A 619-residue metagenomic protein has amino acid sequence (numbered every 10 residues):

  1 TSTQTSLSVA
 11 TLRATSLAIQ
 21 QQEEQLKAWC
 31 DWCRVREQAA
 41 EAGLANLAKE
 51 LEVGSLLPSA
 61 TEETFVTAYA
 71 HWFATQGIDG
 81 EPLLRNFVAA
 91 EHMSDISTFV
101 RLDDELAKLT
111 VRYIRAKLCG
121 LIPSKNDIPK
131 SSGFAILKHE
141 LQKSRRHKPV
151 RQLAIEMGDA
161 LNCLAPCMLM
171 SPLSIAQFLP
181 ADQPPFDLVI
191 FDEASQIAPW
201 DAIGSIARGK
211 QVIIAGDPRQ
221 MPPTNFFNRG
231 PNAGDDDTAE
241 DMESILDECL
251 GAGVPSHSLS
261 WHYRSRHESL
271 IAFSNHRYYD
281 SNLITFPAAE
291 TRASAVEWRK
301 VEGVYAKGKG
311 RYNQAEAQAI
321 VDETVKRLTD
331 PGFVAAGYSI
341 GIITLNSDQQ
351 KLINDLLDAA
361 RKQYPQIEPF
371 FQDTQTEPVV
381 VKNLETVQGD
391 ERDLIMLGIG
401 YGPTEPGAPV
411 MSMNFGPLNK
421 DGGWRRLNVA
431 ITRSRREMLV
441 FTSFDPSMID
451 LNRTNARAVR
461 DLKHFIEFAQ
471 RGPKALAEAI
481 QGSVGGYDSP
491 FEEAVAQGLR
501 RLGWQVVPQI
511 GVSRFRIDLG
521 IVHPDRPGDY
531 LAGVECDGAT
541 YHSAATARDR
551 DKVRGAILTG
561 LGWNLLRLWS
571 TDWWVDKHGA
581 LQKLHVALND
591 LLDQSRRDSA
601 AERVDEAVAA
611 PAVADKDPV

Functional and structural regions predicted by a protein language model:
L26-P185: Conserved helicase NTPase catalytic core signature
H147-Y279: ASCE P-loop NTPase helicase motor core
N228-S260, N275, P406-I510, W574-R596: Helicase C-terminal subdomain and adjacent C-terminal extension
S281-D355: Conserved helicase/translocase motor-coupling segment
T329-I343, D348-T432, E437-D450, N455-P473: Conserved helicase C-terminal RecA-like lobe
R500-L531: Active-site metal-binding core of divalent-cation-utilizing nuclease and nuclease-like domains
G520-A556, T571-V575: Short beta-strand-loop-alpha-helix junction that forms the active-site gateway of nucleic-acid-processing nucleases
T559-V619: Basic, glycine-rich
